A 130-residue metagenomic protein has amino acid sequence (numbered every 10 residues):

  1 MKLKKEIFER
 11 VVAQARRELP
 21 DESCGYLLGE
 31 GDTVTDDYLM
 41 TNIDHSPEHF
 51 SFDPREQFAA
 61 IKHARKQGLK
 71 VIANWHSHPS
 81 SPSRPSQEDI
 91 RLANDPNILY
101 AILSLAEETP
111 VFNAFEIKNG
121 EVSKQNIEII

Functional and structural regions predicted by a protein language model:
M1-V71, S80-I130: Conserved beta-strand-loop surface patch within small alpha/beta domains used for substrate/adaptor or ligand engagement
S77: Residue-level "edge-of-site" marker
